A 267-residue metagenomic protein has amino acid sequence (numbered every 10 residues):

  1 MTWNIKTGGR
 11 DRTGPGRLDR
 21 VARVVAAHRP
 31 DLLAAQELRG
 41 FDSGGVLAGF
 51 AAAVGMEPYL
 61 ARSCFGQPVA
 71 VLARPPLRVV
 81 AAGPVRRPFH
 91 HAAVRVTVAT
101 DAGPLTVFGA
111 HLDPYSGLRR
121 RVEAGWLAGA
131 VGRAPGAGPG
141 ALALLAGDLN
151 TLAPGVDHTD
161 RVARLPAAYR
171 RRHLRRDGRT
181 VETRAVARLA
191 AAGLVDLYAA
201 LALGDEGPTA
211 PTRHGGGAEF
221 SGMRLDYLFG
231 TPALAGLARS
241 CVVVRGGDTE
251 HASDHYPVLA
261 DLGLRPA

Functional and structural regions predicted by a protein language model:
M1-D11, P104-D113, A146, H255: Active-site-proximal beta-strand elements of phosphoester/diester hydrolases
M1-F50, P68, R265-P266: N-terminal, active-site-proximal structural segment of metallo-dependent hydrolase catalytic domains
K6, R39, H111-D113, L149-L152 (+1 more regions): Catalytic metal-binding/acid-base residues of hydrolase active sites
G8-R10, A110-V122, R172-L174: Surface-exposed cleft-lining segments at the edges of enzyme active sites
L32, E37-Y115: Structured beta-strand-rich core segments of catalytic domains in phosphoester-bond hydrolases
F65-V79, R188-G193, G216-G236, L262-G263: Conserved beta strand-loop-helix elements of the APE1-like EEP
G125-S221: Metal-dependent phosphoesterases centered on the DNase I-like endonuclease/exonuclease/phosphatase
A146, V244, D248, S253-A267: Surface polyanion/phosphate-binding segment centered on an Asp-His-Pro turn
